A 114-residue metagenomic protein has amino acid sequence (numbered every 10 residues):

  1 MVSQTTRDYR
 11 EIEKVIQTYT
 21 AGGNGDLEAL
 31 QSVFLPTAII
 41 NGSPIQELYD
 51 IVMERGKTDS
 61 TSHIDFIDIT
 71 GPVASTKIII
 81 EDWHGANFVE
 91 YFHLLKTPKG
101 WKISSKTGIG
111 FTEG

Functional and structural regions predicted by a protein language model:
M1-N24, E28, S32-P36: Short, low-complexity N-terminal intrinsically disordered segments enriched in polar/charged residues
Q4-E11, I39-Y91: Surface-exposed, charged secondary-structure patches
K14, N24, I39, E54 (+1 more regions): Short linear sequence elements within intrinsically disordered, low-complexity coil regions
I16, I64-I67, I103: Hydrophobic beta-strand residues in large extracellular and virion-surface proteins
Y19, F34, Y49, F88-F92 (+1 more regions): Aromatic side chains
G22-L30, M53-D59, E90, W101: Short, charge-rich amphipathic segments
F34, I80-D82, T107: Short beta-strand segments enriched in hydrophobic/aromatic residues within well-folded beta-rich domains
V89-G114: Short beta-strand edge/turn micro-motifs at domain boundaries
